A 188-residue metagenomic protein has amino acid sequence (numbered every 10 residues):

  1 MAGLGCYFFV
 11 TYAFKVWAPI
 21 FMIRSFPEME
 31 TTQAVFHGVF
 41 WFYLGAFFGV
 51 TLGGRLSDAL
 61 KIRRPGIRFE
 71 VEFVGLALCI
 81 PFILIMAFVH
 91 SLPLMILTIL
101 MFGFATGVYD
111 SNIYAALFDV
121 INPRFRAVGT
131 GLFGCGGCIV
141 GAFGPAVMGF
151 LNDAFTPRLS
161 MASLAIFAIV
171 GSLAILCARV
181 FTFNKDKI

Functional and structural regions predicted by a protein language model:
M1-T51, T106-D110, Y114: Extracytoplasmic gate region of multi-pass secondary transporters
P19, G49, G53, G144-N152: Small-residue (Gly/Pro/Ala) motifs that create kinks and tight helix-helix packing interfaces
M22-I23, L56-S57, K61, M148-T156: Interfacial helix-cap and linker-helix signal at transmembrane-aqueous boundaries of multi-pass secondary transporters
P65-I113: C-terminal transmembrane helical hairpin of 12-TM major facilitator-type secondary transporters
I67-E70, F150-F167: A membrane-interface helix-boundary motif in multi-pass transporters
F82, M86-F88, S163-I188: Multi-pass alpha-helical transporter architecture, strongest for 12-TM Major Facilitator/SLC carriers used
F118-F155: A late C-terminal transmembrane helix in Major Facilitator Superfamily
